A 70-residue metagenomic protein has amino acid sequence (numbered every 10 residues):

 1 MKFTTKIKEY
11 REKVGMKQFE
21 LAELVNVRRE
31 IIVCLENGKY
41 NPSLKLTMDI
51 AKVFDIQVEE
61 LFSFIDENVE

Functional and structural regions predicted by a protein language model:
M1-K13: A short, Lys/Arg-rich alpha-helix, primarily the initiator
E12, E23, K52: Alpha-helical residues within the helix-turn-helix
M16-V33: Short alpha-helical DNA-recognition segment
K39-D49, E67: Short, basic-rich loop-to-helix N-cap that marks the start of a DNA-contacting helix
K52, E60-E70: Short, charged recognition helix plus adjacent turn of helix-turn-helix-like nucleic-acid-binding domains
